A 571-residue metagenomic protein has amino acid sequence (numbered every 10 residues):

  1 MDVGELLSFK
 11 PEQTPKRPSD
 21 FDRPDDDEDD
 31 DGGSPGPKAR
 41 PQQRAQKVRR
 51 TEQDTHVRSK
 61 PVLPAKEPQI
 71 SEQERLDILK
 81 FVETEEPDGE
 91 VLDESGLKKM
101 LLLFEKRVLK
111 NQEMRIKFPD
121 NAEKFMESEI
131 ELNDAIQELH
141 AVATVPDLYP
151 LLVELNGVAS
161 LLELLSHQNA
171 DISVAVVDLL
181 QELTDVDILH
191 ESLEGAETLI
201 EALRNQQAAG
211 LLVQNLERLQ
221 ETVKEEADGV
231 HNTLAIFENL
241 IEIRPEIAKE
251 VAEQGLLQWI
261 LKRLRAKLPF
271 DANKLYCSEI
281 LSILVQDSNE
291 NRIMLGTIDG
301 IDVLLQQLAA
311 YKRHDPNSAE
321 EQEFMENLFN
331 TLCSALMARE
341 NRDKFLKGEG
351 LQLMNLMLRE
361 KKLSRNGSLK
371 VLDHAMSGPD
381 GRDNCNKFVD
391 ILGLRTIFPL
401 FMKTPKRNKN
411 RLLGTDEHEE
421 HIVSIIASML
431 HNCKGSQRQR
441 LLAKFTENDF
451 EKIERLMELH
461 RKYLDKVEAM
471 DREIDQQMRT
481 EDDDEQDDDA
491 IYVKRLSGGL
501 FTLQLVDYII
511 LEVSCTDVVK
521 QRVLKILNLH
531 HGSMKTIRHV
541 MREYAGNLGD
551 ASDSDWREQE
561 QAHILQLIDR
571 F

Functional and structural regions predicted by a protein language model:
M1-L148, Q181, D185, T198-Q206 (+6 more regions): N-terminal "cap/leader" segments of large eukaryotic alpha-helical scaffolds
F118-F125, V145, L151-L152, G157-L162 (+9 more regions): HEAT/HEAT-like alpha-solenoid repeats
K124-E138, N169-S192, N205-E242, A252-E253 (+11 more regions): Alpha-helical solenoid repeats of the armadillo/HEAT superfamily in eukaryotic scaffolding/adaptor proteins
A141-L148, V158, E163, H167-A170 (+1 more regions): Short helix-loop boundary/capping segments at the starts of domains
D147, E197-T198, P245, N289: Leucine-rich repeat
C515-H539: C-terminal/domain-terminus segments
